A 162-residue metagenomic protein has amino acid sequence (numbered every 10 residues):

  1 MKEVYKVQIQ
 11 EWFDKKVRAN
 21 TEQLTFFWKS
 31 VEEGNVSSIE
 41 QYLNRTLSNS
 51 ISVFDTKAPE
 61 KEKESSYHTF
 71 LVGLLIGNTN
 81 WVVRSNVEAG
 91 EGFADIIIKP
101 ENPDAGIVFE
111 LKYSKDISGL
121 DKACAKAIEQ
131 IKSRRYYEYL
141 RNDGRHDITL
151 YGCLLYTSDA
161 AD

Functional and structural regions predicted by a protein language model:
M1-R135: Extended alpha-helical interface modules used as scaffolds for assembling large macromolecular complexes
F109-E110, T149-L155: Extended hydrophobic secondary-structure segments that form protein cores and membrane-embedded regions
Y136-R141: Short beta-turn/strand-loop junction motif enriched in small, turn-promoting residues
N142-I148: Short helix-terminating capping/connector loops at secondary-structure junctions
Y156-D162: Conserved small/polar residues in nucleotide/adenosyl-binding loops
